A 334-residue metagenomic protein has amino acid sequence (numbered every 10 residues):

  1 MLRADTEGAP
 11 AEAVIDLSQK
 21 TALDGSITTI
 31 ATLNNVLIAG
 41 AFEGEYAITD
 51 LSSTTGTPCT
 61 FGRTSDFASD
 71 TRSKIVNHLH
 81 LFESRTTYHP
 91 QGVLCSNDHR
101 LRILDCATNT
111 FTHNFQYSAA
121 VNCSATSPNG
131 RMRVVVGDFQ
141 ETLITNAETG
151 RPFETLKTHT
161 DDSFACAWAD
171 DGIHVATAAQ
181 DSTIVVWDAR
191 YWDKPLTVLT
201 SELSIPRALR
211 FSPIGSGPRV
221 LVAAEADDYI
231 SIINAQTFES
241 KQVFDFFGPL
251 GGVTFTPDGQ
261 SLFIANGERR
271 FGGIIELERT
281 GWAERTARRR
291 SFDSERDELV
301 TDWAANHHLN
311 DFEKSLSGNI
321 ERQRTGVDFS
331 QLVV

Functional and structural regions predicted by a protein language model:
M1-F139, T145, K157, E225 (+3 more regions): WD40 beta-propeller repeat fold
N129-L143, A147-I184: Beta-propeller domains
I144-R151, V186-T197, G215-R219, I232-Q236 (+1 more regions): Beta-propeller blade-edge and WD-like acidic-aromatic loop motif
I173, R190-Y191, F211: Short, conserved recognition motifs on repeat-domain binding surfaces
L203-A235: Loop/turn-rich, solvent-exposed surfaces of beta-rich toroidal or solenoidal domains
D228-Y229, Q236-V334: Terminal intrinsically disordered, low-complexity extensions flanking WD-repeat/beta-propeller proteins
